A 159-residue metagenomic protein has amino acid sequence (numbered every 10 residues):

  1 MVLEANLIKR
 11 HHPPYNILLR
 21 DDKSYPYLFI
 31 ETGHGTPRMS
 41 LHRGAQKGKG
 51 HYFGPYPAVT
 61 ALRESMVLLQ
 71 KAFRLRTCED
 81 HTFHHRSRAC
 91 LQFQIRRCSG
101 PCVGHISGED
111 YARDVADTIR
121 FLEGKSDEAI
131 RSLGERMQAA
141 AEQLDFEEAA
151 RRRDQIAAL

Functional and structural regions predicted by a protein language model:
M1-L159: Acidic, glycine-enriched active-site microenvironments
